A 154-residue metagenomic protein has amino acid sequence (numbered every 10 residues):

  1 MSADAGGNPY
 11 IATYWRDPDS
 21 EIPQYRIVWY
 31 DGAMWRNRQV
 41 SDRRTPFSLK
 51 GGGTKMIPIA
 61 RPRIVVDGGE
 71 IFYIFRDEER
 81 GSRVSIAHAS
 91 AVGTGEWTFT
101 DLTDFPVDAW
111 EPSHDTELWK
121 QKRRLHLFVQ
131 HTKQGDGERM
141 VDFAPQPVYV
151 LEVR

Functional and structural regions predicted by a protein language model:
M1-R154: Extracellular, repeat-based ectodomains that mediate carbohydrate processing or recognition
